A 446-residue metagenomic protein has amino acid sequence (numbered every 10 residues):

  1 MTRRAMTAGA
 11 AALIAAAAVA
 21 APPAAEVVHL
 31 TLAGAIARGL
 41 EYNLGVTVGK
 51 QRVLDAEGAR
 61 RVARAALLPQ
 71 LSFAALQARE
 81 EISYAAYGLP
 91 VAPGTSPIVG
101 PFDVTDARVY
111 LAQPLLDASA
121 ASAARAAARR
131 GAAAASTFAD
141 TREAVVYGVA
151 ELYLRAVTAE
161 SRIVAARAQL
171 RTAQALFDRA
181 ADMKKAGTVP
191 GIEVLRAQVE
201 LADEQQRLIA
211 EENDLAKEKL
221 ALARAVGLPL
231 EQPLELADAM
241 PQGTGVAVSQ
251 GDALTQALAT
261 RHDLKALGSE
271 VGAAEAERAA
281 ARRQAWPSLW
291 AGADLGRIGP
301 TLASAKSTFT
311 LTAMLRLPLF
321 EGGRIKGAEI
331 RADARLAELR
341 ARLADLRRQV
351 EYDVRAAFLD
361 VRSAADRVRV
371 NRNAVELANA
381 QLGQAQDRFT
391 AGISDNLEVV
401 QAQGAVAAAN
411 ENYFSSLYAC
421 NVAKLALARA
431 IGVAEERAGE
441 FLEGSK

Functional and structural regions predicted by a protein language model:
M1-A10: Bacterial N-terminal signal peptides that target proteins for export
A12-A21: Hydrophobic h-region of N-terminal signal peptides that target proteins for export in Gram-negative bacteria
A20-L76, I82-S83, Q113-L115, L230 (+5 more regions): Bacterial Sec-pathway N-terminal export signals of envelope proteins
A21-A24, R79-E81, N412-K446: Acidic, low-complexity, intrinsically disordered peripheral segments
H29-T31, Q70-T141, Q250, T260-L346 (+2 more regions): Small/polar-residue-enriched beta-strand and adjacent coil segments characteristic of outer-membrane beta-barrel
A35, Y42, G49, Q113 (+23 more regions): Amphipathic alpha-helical coiled-coil segments and their boundaries
A63-A65, D203-L228, A364, V375-V433: Short segments within alpha-helical structural elements
R142-Q256, D360, A364, Q384 (+1 more regions): Periplasmic alpha-helical coiled-coil/stalk elements that build and connect Gram-negative outer-membrane
